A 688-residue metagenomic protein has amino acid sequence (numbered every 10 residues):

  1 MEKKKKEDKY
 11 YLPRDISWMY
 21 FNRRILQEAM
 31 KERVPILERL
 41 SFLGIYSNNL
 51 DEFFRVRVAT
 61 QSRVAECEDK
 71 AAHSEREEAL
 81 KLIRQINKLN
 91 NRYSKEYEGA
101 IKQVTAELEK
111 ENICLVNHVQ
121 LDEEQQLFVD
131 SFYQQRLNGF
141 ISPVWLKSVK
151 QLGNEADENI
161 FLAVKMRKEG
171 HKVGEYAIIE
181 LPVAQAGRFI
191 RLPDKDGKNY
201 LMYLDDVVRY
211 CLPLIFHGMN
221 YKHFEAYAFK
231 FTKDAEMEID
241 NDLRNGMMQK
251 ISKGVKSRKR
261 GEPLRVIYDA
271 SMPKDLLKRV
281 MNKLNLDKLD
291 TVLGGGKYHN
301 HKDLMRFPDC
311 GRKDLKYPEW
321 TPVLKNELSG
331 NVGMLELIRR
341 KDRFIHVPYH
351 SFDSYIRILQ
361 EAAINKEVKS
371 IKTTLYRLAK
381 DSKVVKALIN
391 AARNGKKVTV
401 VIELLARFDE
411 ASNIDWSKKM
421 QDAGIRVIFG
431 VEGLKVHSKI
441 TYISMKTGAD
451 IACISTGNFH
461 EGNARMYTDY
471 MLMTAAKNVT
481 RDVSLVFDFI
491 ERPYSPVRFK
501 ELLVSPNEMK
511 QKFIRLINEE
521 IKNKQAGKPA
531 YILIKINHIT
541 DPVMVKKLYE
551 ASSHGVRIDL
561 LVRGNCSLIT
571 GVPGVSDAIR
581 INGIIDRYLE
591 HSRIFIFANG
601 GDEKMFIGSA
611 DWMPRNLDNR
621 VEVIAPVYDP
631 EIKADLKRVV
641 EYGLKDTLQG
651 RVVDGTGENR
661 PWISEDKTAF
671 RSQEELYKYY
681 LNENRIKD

Functional and structural regions predicted by a protein language model:
M1-I532, E550, H554, C566-E590 (+1 more regions): N-terminal localization/anchoring segments of enzymes in phospholipid and broader phosphate metabolism
P542-V545, Y549: Glycine/threonine-rich ATP-lid/beta-loop region of ATP-binding domains
R557-L561: Hydrophobic alpha/beta core scaffold segments
